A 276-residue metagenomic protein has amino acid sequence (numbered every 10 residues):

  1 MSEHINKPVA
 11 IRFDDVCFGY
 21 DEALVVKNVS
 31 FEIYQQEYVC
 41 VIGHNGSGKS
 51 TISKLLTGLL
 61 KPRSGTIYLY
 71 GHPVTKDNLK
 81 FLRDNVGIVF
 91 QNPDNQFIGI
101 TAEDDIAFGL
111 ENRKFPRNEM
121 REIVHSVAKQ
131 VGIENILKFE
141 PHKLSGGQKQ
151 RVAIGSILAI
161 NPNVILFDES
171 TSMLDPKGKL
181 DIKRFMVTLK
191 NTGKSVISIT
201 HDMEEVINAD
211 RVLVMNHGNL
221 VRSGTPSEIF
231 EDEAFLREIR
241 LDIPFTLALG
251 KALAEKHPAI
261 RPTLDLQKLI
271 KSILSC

Functional and structural regions predicted by a protein language model:
I42-H44: The feature captures the beta-strand-to-loop junction immediately N-terminal to the Walker
T57: Helix-to-loop junction immediately C-terminal to a conserved catalytic motif
G65-P73, L82: Conserved ABC transporter NBD signature motif
N118-I136: Conserved ABC ATPase "signature" region
E140-L144, Q148: Conserved ABC ATPase signature
I165-D168: Catalytic Walker B motif of ABC-type/P-loop ATPase nucleotide-binding domains
